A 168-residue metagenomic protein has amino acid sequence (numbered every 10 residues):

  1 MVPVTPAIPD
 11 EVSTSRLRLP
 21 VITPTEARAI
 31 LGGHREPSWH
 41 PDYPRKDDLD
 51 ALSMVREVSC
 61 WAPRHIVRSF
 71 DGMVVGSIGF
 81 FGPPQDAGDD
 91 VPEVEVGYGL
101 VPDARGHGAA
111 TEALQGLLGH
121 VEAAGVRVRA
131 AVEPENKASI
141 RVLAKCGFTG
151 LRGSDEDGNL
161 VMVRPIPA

Functional and structural regions predicted by a protein language model:
M1-E95, G99-D103, Q115-R127, A131-K137 (+1 more regions): GNAT-family acyltransferases
G106-T111: Glycine-rich acyl-CoA binding loop
L143: Conserved active-site tyrosine of GNAT-family acetyltransferases
